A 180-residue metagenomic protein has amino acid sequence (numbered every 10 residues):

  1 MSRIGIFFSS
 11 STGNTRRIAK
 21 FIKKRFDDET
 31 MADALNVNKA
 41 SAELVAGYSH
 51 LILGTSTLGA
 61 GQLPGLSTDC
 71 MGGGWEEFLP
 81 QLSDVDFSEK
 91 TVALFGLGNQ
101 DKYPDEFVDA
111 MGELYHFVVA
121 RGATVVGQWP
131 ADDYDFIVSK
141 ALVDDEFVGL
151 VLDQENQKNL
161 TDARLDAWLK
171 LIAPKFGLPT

Functional and structural regions predicted by a protein language model:
S2-F26: N-terminal beta1-alpha1 ligand-phosphate binding loop
R3, N14, E29, G47-T180: FMN-binding flavodoxin-like domain, especially the glycine-rich phosphate-binding loop
E29-S41, W129: A short beta-strand-loop structural module common to alpha/beta enzyme folds
A42-A46: Structural motif
